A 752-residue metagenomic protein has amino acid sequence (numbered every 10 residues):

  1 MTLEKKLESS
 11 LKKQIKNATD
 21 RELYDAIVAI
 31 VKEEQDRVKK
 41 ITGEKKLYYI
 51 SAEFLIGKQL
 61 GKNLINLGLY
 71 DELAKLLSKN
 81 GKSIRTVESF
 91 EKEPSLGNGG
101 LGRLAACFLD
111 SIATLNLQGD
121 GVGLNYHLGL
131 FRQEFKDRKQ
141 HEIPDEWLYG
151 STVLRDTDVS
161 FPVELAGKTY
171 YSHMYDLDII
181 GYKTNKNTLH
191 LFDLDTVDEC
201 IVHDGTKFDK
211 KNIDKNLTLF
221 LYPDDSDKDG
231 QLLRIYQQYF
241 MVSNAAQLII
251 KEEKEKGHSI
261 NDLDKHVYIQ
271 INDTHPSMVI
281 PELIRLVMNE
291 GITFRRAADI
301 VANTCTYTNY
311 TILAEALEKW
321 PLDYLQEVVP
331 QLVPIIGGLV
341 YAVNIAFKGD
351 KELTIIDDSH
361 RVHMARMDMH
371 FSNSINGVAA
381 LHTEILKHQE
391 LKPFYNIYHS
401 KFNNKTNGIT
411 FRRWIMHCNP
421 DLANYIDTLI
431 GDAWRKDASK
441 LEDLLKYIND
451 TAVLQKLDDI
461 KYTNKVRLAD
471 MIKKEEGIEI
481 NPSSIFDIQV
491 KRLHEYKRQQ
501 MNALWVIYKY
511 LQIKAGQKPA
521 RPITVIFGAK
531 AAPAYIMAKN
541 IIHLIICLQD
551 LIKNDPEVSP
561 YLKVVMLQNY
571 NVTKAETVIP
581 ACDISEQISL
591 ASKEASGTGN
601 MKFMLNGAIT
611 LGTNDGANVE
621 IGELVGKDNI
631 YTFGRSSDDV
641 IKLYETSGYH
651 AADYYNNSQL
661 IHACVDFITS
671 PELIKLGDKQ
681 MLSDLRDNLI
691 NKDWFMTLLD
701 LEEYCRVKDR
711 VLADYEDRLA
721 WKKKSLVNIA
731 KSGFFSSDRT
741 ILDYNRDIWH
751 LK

Functional and structural regions predicted by a protein language model:
M1-K752: A conserved ligand/cofactor-binding region detector
